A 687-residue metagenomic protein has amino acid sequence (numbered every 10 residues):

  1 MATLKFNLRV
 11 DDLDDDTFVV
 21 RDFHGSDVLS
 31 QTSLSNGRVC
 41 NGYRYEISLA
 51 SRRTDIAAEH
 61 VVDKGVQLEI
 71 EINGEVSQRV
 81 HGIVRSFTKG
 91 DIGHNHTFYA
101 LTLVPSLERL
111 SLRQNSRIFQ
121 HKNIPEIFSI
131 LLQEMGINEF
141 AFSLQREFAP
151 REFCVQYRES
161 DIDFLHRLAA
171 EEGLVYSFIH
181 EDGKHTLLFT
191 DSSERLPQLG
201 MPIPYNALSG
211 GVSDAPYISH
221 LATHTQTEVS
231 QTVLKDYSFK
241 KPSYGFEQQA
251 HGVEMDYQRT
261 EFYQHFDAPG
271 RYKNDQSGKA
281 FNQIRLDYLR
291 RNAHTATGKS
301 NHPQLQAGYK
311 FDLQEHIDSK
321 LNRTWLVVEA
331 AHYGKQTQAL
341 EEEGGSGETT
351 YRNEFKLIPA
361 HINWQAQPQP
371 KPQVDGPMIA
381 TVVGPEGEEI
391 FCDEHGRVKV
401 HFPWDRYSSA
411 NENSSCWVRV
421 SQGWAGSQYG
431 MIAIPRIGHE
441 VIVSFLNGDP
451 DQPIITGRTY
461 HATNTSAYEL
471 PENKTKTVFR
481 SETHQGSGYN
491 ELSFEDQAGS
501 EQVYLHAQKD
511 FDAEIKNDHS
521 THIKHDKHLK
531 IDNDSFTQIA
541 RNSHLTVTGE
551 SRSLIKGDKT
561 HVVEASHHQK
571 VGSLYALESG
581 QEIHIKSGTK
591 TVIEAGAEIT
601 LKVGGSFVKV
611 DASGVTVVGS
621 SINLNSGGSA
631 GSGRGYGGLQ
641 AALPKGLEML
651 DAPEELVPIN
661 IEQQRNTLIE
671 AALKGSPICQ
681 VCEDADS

Functional and structural regions predicted by a protein language model:
M1-R117, E171, A293: Assembly/oligomerization scaffold segments
S30-E46, D275-N292, S408-Q422: Short, basic/aromatic beta-hairpin or loop at an interaction surface
E46-I56, R290-N301, W424-G430: Short alpha-helix capping/helix-loop boundary micro-motifs
H60-V61, L305, P435: Short, well-ordered loop/turn sites that connect or cap secondary structure elements
L68-E69, L313-Q314, I442-V443: A generic structural signal for residues embedded in beta-strands
I92-G93, K122-A141, R146, C154-H361: Extended, domain-scale alpha-helical bundle/helix-rich regions
E171, F189-T190, T260, D375-K602 (+6 more regions): Structural signature for extended repeat/solenoid scaffolds and their inter-repeat hinge/linker regions, spanning
A307-Y309, S319-A380, T456-A462, A467-T477 (+2 more regions): Acidic, low-complexity/disordered segments
